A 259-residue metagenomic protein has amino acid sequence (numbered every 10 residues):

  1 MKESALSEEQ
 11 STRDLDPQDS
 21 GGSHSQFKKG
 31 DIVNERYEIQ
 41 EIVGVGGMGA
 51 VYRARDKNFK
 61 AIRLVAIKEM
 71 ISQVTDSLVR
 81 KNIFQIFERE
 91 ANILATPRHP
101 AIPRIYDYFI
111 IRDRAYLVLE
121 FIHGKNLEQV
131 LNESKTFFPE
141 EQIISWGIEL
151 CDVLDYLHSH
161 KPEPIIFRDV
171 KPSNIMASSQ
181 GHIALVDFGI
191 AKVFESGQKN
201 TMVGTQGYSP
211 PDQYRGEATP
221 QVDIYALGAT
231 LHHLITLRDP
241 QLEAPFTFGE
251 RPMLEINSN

Functional and structural regions predicted by a protein language model:
Q40-G47, V51: Protein kinase glycine-rich loop
I71-T96: AlphaC helix of the eukaryotic protein kinase fold
Y108: Activation-segment/catalytic-loop signature of the eukaryotic protein kinase fold
R112-N126, V130: Conserved short submotifs of the Hanks-type protein kinase catalytic core that shape the nucleotide-binding pocket
W146-G147: Activation segment signature within eukaryotic-like protein kinase domains
D152-I165: Protein kinase catalytic-loop region centered on the HRD/HxD motif
G207-N259: C-terminal lobe helix-coil module of Hanks-type protein kinase domains
